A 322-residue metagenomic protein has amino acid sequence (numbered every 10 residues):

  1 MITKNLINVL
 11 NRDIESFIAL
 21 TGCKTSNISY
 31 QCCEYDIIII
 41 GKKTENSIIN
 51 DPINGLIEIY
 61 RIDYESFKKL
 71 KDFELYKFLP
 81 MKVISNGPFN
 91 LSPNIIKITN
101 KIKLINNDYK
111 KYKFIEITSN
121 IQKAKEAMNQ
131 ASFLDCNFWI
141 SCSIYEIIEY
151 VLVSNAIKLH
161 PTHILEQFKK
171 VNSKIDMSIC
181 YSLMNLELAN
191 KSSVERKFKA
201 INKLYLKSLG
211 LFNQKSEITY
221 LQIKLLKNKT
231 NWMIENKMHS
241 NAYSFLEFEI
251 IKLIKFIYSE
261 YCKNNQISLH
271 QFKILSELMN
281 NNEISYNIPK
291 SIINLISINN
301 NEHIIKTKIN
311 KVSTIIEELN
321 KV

Functional and structural regions predicted by a protein language model:
M1-C33, I38-G87, I288-K290: Metal-dependent nucleotidyltransferase catalytic core
S16-F17, I96, K103, C180: Generic signal for short, ordered secondary-structure residues within or immediately flanking folded domains
I62-K125: Internal, well-ordered alpha/beta segment that forms a basic, Gly-enriched binding/recognition surface
Y109-V322: Conserved nucleotidyltransferase catalytic core and NTase-mimicking acidic/glycine-rich helix/loop elements in nucleic
